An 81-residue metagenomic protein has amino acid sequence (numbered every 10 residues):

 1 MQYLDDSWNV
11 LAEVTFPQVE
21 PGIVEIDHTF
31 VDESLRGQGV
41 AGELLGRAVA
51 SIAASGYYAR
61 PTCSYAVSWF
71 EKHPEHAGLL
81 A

Functional and structural regions predicted by a protein language model:
M1-V24, H28: N-terminal first-folded block
T29-R36: A short, internal acetyl-CoA/4′-phosphopantetheine-binding micro-motif in the GNAT/acyltransferase core
G37-V49: Conserved acetyl-CoA-binding loop-helix of GNAT-fold acetyltransferases
R47-A81: C-terminal structural segments of small proteins and small subunits
